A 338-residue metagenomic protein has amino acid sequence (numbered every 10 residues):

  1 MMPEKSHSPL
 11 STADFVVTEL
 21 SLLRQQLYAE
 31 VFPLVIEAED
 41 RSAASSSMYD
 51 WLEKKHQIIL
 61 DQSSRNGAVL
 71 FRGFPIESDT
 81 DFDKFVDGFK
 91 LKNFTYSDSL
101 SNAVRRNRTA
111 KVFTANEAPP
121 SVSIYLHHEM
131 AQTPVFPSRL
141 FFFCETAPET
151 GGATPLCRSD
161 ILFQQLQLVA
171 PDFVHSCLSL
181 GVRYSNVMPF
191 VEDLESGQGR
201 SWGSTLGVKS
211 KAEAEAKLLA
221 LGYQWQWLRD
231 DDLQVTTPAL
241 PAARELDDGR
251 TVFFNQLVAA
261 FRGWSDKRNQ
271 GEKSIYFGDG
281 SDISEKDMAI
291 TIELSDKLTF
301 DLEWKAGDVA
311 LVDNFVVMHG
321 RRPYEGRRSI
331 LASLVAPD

Functional and structural regions predicted by a protein language model:
M2-D50, I58, S64, P120-I124 (+2 more regions): Active-site environment of non-heme Fe oxygenases that use a 2-His-1-carboxylate facial triad
D40, F74-P75: Short glycine-rich, polar/acidic loop-and-turn segments at beta strand-coil junctions
D61-A68, P75-S78: Short, solvent-exposed loop/edge-beta patches enriched in aromatic
I76-L91: Glycine-rich loop at the start of a catalytic domain that most often binds anionic cofactors/ligands
N93-H128: A gly/proline- and charged-residue-enriched helix-loop-helix capping module
